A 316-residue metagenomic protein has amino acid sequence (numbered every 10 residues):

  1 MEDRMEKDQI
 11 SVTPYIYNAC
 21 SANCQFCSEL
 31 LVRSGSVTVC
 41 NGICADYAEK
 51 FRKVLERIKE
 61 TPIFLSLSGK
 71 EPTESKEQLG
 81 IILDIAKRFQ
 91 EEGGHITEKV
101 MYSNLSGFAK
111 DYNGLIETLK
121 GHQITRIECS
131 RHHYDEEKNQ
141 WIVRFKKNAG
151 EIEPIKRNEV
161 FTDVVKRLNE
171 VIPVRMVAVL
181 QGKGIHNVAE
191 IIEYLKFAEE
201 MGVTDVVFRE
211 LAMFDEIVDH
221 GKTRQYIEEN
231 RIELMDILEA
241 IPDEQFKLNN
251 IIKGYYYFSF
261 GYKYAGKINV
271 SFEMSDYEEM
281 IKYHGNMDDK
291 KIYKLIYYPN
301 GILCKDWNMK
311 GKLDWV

Functional and structural regions predicted by a protein language model:
M1-E49, T61: Canonical Radical SAM [4Fe-4S] cluster-binding loop centered on the CxxxCxxC motif and its immediate flanking residues
M1-E6, N286-V316: Radical SAM enzyme core and accessory elements
I10, K59-I63, G94-T97, Q123-T125 (+2 more regions): Short, well-ordered coil/turn segments that N-cap beta-strands
I10-P14, I63-L67, K99-M101, I127-C129 (+2 more regions): Hydrophobic faces of well-ordered beta-strands that scaffold small-molecule active sites in alpha/beta enzyme cores
S34-K53, P72-K138, I152-R157, A178-E193 (+1 more regions): Canonical radical SAM enzyme core domain
S36-V39, E136-N286: Radical SAM enzyme [4Fe-4S]-AdoMet core and its adjacent flexible, acidic and glycine-rich loops/tails across
E49-G69: Short Fe-S-cluster ligation motifs
V54-K59, I116-Q123, D163-E170, A198-E200: Acidic (Asp/Glu)-rich catalytic clusters
